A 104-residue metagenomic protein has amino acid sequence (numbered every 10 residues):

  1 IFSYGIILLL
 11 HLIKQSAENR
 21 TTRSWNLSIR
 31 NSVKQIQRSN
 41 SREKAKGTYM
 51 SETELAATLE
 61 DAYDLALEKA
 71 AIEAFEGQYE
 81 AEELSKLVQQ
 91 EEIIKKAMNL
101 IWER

Functional and structural regions predicted by a protein language model:
I1-R104: Surface/interface-facing alpha-helical segments and adjacent flexible terminal/loop regions used for partner/assembly
